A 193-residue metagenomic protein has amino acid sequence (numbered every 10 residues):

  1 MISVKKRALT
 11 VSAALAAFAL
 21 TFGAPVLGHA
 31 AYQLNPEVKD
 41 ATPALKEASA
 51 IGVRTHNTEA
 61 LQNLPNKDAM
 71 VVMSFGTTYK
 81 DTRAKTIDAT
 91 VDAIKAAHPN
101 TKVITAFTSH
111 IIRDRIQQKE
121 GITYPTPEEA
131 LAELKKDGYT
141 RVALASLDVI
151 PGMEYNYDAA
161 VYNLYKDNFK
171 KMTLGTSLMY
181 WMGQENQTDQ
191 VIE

Functional and structural regions predicted by a protein language model:
M1-V11: Bacterial Sec-dependent N-terminal signal peptides
V11-L20: Hydrophobic helical h-region of N-terminal Sec-dependent signal peptides in bacterial secretory/periplasmic proteins
A19-H29: C-terminal segment of classical bacterial N-terminal signal peptides
H29-E193: Extended amphipathic ligand-handling, pore-lining, and cofactor/metal-binding catalytic surfaces
